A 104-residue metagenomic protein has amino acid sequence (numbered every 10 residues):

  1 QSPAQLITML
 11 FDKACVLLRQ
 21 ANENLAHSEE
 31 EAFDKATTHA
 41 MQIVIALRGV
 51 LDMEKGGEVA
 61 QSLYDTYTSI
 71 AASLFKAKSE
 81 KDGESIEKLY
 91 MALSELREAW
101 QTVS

Functional and structural regions predicted by a protein language model:
Q1-A32: N-terminal first-folded block
S2-I7, T38-H39, S62, S79 (+2 more regions): Alpha-helical membrane-protein topology signature
L10-K13, L17, A36-H39, I43-A46 (+3 more regions): Amphipathic, well-ordered alpha-helical segments in soluble domains
A32-F33, A40, I86-L89: Solenoid-repeat scaffolds in large eukaryotic assemblies
A46-Q61: Short, solvent-exposed, charged loop/turn and helix-capping segments that join or cap alpha-helices on peripheral
L74-Y90: Amphipathic, charged alpha-helical scaffolds that flank and support histidine-based chemistry in signaling
I86-S104: Amphipathic, coiled-coil-like alpha-helical segments
